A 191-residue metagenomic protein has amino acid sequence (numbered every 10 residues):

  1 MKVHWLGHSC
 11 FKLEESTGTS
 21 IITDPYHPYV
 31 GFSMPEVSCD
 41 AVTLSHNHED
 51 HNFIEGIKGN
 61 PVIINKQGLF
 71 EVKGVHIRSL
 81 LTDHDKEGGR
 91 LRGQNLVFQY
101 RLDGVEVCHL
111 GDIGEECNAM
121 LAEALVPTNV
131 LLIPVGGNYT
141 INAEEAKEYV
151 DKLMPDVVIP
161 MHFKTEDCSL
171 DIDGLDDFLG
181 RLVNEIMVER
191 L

Functional and structural regions predicted by a protein language model:
M1-A41, H48-D50, N60-V130, N138-E144 (+1 more regions): Core dinuclear metal-dependent hydrolase active-site scaffold
H4-L6, L91-R92, V157-L191: Binuclear metal-ion centers of metallo-dependent hydrolases, dominated by the metallo-beta-lactamase
C39, N129-I133, G137, A143-F163: Proline-aspartate-enriched helix->loop->beta-strand connector
E49-I54, E166-S169: Short, charged/polar "capping" segments at the starts of alpha-helices and the immediately preceding loops
G114, G136-N138, K164, D171: Short beta->alpha junction loops/turns
A124, D151-K152, G180: Solvent-exposed polar/charged
